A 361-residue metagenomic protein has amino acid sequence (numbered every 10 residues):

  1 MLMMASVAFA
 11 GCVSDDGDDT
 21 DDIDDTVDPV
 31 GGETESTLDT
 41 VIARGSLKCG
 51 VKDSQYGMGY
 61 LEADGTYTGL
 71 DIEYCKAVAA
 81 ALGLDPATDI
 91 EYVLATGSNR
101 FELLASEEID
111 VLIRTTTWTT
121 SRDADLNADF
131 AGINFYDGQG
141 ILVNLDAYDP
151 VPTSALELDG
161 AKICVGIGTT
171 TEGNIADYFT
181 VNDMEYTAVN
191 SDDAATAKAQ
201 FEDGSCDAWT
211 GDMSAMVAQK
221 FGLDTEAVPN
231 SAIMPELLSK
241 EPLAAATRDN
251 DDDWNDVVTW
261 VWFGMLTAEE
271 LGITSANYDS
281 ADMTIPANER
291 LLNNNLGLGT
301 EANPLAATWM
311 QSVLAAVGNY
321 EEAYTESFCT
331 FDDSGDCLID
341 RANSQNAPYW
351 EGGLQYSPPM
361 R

Functional and structural regions predicted by a protein language model:
M1-V30: Secretory targeting signatures
D28-G32, A80-A81, L145-D149, K162 (+4 more regions): Extended ligand-binding regions for polar small-molecule ligands
G32-E35, T40-R114, Y320: Extracytoplasmic small-molecule ligand-binding "clamshell" domains of the periplasmic binding protein/Venus flytrap
T34-E35, D89-E102, P150-V151, T187-D203: Short helix-initiation/N-cap motifs at beta->coil->alpha
K48-G57, Y67-L82, T117, D137-T196 (+1 more regions): Bilobed "Venus flytrap"/periplasmic-binding protein-like clamshell domains and structurally analogous long
K76, A87-E157, S214-L237, A347 (+1 more regions): Acidic, polar ligand-binding/catalytic clefts
V78, L104-A105, L158, A197 (+3 more regions): Hydrophobic residues within well-ordered alpha-helices
G297-R361: C-terminal functional modules
